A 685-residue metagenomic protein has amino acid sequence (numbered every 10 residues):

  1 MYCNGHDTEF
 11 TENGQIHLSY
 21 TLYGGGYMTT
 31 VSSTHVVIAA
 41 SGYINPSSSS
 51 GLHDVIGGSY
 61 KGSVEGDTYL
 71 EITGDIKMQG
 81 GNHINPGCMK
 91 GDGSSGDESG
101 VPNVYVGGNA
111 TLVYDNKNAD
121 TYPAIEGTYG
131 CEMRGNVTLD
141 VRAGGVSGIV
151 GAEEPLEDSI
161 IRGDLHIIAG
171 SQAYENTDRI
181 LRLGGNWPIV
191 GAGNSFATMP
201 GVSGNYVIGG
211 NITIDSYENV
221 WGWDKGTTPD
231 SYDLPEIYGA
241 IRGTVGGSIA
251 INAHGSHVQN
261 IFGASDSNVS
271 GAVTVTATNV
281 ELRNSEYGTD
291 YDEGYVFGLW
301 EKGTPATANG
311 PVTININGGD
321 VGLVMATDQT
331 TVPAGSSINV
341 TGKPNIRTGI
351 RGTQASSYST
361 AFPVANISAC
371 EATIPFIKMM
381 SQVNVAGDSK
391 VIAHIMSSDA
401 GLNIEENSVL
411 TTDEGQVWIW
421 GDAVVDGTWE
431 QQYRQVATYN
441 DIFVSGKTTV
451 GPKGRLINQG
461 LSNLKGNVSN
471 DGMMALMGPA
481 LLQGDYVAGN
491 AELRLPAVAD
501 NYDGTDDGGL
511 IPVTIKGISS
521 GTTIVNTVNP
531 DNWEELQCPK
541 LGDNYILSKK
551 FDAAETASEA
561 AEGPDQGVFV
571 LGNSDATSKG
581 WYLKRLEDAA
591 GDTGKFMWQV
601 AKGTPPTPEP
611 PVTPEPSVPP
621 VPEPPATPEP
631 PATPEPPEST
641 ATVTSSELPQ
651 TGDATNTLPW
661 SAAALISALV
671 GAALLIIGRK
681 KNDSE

Functional and structural regions predicted by a protein language model:
M1-G5, F10-E12, S19-T34, G51-T68 (+12 more regions): Predominantly extracellular/luminal carbohydrate-interaction, adhesion, and secreted-enzyme modules that are
I76, I125, V150, I212 (+4 more regions): Short hydrophobic transmembrane-like helices used for membrane targeting/insertion
Q329-T331, T341-Y358, P363-N544: Extracellular beta-strand/loop-rich repeat segments of large surface/secreted proteins
E534-A554, I666-L669: Short secondary-structure subsegments characteristic of cysteine-rich extracellular domains
T556-P606: Low-complexity acidic/polar repeat-biased segments
W598-A654: C-terminal low-complexity, Ser/Thr- and acidic/Pro-rich disordered "stalk" regions positioned immediately N-terminal
T651-A664: Juxtamembrane/start-of-transmembrane alpha-helix segments at the extracytoplasmic/lumenal side of membrane anchors
A663-E685: C-terminal membrane-anchoring or membrane-association module
